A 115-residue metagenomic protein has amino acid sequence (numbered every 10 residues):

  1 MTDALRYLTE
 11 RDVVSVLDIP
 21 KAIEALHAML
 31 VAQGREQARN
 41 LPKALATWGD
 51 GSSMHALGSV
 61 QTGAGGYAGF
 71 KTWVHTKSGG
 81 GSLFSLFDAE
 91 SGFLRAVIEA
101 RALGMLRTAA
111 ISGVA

Functional and structural regions predicted by a protein language model:
M1-M105, I111-G113: N-terminal ligand-binding/catalytic initiation module
